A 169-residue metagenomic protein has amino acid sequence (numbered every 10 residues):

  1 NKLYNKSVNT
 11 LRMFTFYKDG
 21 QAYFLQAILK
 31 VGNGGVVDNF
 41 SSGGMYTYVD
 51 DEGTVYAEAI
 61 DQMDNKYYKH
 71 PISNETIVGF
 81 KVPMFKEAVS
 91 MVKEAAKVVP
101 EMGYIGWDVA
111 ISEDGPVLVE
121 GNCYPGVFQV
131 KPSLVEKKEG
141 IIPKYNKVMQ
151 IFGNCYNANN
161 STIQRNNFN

Functional and structural regions predicted by a protein language model:
N1, L11, F40-Y46, S133-K147: A signal for specific C-terminal beta-sheet/loop modules enriched in small/flexible residues with GP/PG/PP motifs
N1-K6, T15-K18, F24-Q26, K30-S112: A long amphipathic alpha-helix within ATP-dependent nucleotide-binding catalytic cores
N9-L11, V119: Change "...and in nucleic-acid phosphodiester-cleaving endonucleases..." to "...and in nucleic-acid processing enzymes
Y67-K93, K97-M102, I111-N169: C-terminal active-site "lid" helix and adjoining low-complexity regulatory extension at the edge of ATP-using catalytic
